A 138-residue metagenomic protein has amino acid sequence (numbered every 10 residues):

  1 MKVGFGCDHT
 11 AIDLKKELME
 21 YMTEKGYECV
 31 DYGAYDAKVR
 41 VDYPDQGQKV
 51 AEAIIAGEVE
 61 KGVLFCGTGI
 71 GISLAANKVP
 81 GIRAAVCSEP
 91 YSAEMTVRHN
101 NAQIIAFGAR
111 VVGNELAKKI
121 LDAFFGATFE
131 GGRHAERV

Functional and structural regions predicted by a protein language model:
M1, F5-K25, C29: Glycine-rich phosphate/diphosphate-binding loop of Rossmann-like nucleotide-binding domains
K2-G6, T10-D13, P90-V138: C-terminal binding/interaction regions
E17, Y21, K25, A53 (+2 more regions): Alpha-helical structural signal in soluble globular domains
E28-V39: A short beta-strand-loop structural module common to alpha/beta enzyme folds
P44-Q48, C87-E89: Charged helix-capping and loop-helix junction motifs
Q46-L64: Short, structured active-site "lid" loops
G62-R110: Mid-chain, well-packed structural core segment of small domains
